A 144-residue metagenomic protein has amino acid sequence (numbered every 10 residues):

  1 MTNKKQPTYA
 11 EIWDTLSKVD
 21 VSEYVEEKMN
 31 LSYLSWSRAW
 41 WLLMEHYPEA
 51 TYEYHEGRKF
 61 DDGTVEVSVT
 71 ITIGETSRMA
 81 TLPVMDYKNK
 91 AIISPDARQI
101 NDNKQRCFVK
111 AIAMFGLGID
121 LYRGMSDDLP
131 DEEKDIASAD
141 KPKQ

Functional and structural regions predicted by a protein language model:
T2-K143: Polyanion-binding surfaces on beta-sheet-dominated domains and ring/shell assemblies
